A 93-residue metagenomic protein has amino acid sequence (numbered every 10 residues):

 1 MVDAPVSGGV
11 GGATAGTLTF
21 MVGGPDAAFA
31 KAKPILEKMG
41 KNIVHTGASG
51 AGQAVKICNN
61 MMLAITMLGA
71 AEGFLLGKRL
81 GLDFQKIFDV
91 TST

Functional and structural regions predicted by a protein language model:
M1-A64: Rossmann-fold dinucleotide-binding core
A51-T93: Helical "substrate-binding/catalytic lid" subdomain of Rossmann-like NAD(P)-dependent dehydrogenases/reductases
